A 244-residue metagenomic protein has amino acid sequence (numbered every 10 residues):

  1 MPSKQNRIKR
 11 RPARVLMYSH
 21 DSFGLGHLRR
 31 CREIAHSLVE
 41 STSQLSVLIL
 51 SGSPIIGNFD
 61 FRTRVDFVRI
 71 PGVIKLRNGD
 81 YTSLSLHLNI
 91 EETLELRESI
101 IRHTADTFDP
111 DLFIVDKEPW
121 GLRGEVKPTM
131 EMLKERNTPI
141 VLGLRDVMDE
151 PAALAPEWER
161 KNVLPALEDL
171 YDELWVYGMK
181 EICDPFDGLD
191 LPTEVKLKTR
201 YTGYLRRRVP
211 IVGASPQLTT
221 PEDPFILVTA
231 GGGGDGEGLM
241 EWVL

Functional and structural regions predicted by a protein language model:
P12-A13, M17-S19, S37, S41-E92 (+1 more regions): Conserved nucleotide-sugar phosphate-binding/catalytic loop shared by glycosyltransferases and other
R14, D111-L112, E173, F225: Structural motif
S19-R32, I56, G236-G238: A short, glycine/small-residue-rich beta-strand->loop->alpha-helix junction that serves as a flexible
H20, E118, L144-V147, Y204: Histidine-centered beta-alpha loop that forms part of the nucleotide-sugar donor binding/catalytic region in diverse
I55-G57, F113-M132: An aromatic- and histidine-rich active-site surface loop
S83-R123: Conserved nucleotide-sugar donor-binding subdomain of glycosyltransferases
M130-Y201: Active-site-proximal region of nucleotide-activated glycan assembly enzymes, centered on histidine/acidic-rich loops
R208-L244: Conserved catalytic-core segment of nucleotide-activated headgroup transferases in glycan assembly
